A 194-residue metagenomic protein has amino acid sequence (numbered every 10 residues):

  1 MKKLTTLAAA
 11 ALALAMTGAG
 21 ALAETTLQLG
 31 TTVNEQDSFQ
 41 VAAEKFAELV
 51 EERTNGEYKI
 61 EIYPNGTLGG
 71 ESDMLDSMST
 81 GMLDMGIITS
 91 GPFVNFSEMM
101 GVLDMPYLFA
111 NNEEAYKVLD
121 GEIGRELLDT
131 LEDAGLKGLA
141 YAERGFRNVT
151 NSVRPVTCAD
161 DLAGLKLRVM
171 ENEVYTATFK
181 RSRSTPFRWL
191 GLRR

Functional and structural regions predicted by a protein language model:
M1-A8: Bacterial N-terminal signal peptides that target proteins for export
A8-T17: Bacterial N-terminal signal peptides
T17-A23: Sec/Tat signal peptide C-region and signal peptidase I cleavage site
Q28-K45, N65-G70: Extracytoplasmic "Venus flytrap"
Q36-E61, T130, A177: Short, polar/charged alpha-helical segment
E48, D84, T89-L192: Contiguous mixed-secondary-structure segments that line small-molecule binding/active-site clefts of soluble domains
I60-P64, R188: A structural preference for short, hydrophobic beta-strand core positions in alpha/beta folds
E71-L75, Y175, R194: Short, hydrophobic alpha-helical packing/hinge segments within bilobed ligand-binding/sensory domains
